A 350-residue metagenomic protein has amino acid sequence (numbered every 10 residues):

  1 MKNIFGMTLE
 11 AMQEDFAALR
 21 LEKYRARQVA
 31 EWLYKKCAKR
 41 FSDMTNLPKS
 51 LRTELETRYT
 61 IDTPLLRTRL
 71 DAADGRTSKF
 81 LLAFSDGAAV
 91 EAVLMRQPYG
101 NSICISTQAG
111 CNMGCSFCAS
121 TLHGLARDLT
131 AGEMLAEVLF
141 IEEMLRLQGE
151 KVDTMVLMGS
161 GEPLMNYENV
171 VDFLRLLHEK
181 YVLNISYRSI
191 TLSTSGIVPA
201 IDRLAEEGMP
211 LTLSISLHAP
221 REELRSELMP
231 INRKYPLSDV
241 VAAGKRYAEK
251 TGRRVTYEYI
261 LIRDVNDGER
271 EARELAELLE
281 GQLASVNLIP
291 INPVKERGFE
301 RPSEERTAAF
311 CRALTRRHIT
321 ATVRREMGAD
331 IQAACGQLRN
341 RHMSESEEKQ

Functional and structural regions predicted by a protein language model:
M1-A88, K245-R253, Y259-Q350: Auxiliary Fe-S-binding modules of radical SAM enzymes
M12, R76, N101, K151-T154: Exposed loop/turn and edge beta-strand positions of beta-sandwich/beta-sheet ligand-binding modules
A72, S106-T107, S120, S193 (+1 more regions): Short linear Ser/Thr-Pro motifs
S85, R96-P98, G196, G208: A generic beta-sheet turn/junction motif
A89-L94: A short loop-to-beta-strand scaffold at the N-terminal edge of the catalytic core in hydrolase folds
R96-E133, L139: Canonical Radical SAM [4Fe-4S] cluster-binding loop centered on the CxxxCxxC motif and its immediate flanking residues
E142-A321: Conserved AdoMet/S-adenosylmethionine-binding subsite of the radical SAM
